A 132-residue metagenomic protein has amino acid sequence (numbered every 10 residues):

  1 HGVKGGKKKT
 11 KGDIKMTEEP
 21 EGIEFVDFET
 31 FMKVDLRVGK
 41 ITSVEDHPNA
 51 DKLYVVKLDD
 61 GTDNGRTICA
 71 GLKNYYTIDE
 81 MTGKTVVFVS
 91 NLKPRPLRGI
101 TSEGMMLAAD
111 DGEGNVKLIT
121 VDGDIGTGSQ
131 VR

Functional and structural regions predicted by a protein language model:
K4-R132: Phosphate-backbone binding interfaces of nucleic-acid-interacting proteins
